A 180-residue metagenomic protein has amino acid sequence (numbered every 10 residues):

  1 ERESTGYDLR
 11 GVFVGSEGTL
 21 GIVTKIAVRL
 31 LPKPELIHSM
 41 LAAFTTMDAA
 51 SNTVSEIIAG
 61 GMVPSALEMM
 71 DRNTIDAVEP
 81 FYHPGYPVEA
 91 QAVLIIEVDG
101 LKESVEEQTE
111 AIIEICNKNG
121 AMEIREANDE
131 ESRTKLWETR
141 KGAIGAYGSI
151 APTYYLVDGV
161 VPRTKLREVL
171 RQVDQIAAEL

Functional and structural regions predicted by a protein language model:
E1-M70: FAD-binding subdomain of flavoenzyme oxidoreductases
I26-V28, I96, V157: A structural signal for short, well-ordered beta-strand segments
A42-T46, I96-G100, G159-R163: Short beta-strand-to-loop capping motifs
M47, S51, K102-E106, R167: Loop/helix-junction capping segments adjacent to catalytic residues or to phosphate/diphosphate-binding pockets
M70-R72, P80-V93, V105-L180: Conserved glycine-rich FAD pyrophosphate-binding loop
